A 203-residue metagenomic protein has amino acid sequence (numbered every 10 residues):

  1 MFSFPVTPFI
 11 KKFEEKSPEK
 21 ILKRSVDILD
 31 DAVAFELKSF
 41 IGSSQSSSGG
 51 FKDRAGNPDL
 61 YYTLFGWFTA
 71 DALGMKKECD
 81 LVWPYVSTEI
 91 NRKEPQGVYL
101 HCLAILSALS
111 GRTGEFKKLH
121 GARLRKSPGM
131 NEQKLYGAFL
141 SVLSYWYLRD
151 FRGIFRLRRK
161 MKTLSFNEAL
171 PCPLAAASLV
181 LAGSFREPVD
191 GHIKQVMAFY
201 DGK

Functional and structural regions predicted by a protein language model:
M1-K203: Preference for long, amphipathic alpha-helical scaffolds in soluble/luminal domains and all-alpha bundles
